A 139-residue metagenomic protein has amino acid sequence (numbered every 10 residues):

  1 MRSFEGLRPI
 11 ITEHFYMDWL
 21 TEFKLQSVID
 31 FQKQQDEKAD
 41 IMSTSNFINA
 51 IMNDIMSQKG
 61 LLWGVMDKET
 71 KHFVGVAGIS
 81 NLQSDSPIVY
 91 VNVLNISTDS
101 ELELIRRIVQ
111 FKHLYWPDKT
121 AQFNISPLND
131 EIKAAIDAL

Functional and structural regions predicted by a protein language model:
M1-I41, N46, M52-D54, K59-L139: Acyl-donor (CoA/ACP) binding surface of acyl/acetyltransferases
